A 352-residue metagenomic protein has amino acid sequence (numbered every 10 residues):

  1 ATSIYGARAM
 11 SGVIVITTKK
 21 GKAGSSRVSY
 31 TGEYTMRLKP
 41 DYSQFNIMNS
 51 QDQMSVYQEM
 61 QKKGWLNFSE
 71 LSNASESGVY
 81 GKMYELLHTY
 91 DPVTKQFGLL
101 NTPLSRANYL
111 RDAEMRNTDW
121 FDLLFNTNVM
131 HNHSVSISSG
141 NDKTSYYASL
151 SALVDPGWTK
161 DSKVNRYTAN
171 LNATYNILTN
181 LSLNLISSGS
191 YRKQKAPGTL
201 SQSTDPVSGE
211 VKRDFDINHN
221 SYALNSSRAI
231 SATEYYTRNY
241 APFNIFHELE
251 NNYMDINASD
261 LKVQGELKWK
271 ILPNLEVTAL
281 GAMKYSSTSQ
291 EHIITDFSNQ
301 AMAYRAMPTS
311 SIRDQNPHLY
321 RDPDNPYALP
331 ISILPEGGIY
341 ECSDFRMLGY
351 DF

Functional and structural regions predicted by a protein language model:
A1-S29, V93, F125, M130-N132 (+2 more regions): A beta-strand signature from Gram-negative outer-membrane beta-barrel systems, especially the internal plug domain
V13-V15, S134, T168-L171, K262-Q264 (+2 more regions): Membrane-embedded beta-strand positions in outer-membrane beta-barrel channels/transporters
K22-R116, G157-S162, T168, N172-D260 (+2 more regions): Surface-exposed loop/interface segments of Gram-negative outer-membrane beta-barrel transport/assembly proteins
A23, M130, N141-D142, N176-N180 (+1 more regions): Outer-membrane beta-barrel channels and translocator barrels
D119-W120: N-terminal entry motif of extracellular EGF-like repeats
L123-T127, I137-N141: Outer-membrane beta-barrel initiation region
H133-S136, T233-E234: Short, charged beta->alpha transition segments
